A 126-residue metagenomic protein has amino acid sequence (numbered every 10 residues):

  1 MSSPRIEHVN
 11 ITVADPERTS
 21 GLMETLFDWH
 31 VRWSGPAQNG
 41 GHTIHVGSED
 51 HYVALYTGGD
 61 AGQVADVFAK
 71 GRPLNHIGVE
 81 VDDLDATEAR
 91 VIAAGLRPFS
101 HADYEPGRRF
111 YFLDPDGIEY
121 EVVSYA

Functional and structural regions predicted by a protein language model:
M1-S20, L74-V79, A126: N-terminal beta-strand motif that seeds the catalytic metal site of vicinal oxygen chelate
S2, S34, E88, I92-A126: Vicinal oxygen chelate
N10-V53: Core segments of cupin and vicinal oxygen chelate
R32, G40, D60-D66: A short, acidic/glycine-rich surface segment
G40, P73, P106: Exposed loop/turn and edge beta-strand positions of beta-sandwich/beta-sheet ligand-binding modules
E49-V53, D60-G62, L84: Short, charged/polar surface micro-motifs in flexible loops or helix N-caps
A54-Y56, E121: Conserved beta-strand in the GNAT
K70-V91: Mid-chain, well-packed structural core segment of small domains
